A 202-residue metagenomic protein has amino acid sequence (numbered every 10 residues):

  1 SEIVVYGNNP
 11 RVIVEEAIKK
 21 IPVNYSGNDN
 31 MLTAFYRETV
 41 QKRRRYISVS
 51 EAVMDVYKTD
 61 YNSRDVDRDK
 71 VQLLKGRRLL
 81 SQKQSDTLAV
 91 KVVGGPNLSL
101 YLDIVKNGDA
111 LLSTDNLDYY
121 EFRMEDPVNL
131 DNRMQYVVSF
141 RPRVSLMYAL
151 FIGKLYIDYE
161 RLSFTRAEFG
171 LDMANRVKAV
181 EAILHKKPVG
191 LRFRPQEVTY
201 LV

Functional and structural regions predicted by a protein language model:
V4, V40, T199-L201: Ser/Thr- (and often Asn-) enriched beta-sheet segments in non-cytosolic proteins
Y6-F151, R176-K178: Structured extracytoplasmic
E121-L201: Feature captures eukaryotic membrane-trafficking machinery centered on endolysosomal pathways and lysosome-related
